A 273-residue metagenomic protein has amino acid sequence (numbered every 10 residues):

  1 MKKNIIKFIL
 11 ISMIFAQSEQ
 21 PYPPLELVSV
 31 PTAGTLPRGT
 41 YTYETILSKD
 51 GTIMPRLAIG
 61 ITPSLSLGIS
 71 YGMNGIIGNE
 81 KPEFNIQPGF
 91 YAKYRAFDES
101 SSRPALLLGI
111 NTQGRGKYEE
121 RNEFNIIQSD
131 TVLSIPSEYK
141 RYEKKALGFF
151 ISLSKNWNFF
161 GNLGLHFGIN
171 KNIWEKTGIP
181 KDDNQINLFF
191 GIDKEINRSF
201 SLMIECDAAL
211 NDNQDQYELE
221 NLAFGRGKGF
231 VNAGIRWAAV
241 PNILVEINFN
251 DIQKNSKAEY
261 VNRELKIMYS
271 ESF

Functional and structural regions predicted by a protein language model:
N4-F15: Sec-dependent N-terminal signal peptides
Q17-L165, I169-K176, D193-F273: Transmembrane beta-barrel domains of Gram-negative outer membranes and organellar outer membranes
E143-K144, P180-Q185: Active-site glycine- and acidic-residue-rich loops that bind and position anionic ligands or nucleotide-like cofactors
I186-I192: A contiguous pocket-lining binding segment that forms or flanks enzyme active sites
